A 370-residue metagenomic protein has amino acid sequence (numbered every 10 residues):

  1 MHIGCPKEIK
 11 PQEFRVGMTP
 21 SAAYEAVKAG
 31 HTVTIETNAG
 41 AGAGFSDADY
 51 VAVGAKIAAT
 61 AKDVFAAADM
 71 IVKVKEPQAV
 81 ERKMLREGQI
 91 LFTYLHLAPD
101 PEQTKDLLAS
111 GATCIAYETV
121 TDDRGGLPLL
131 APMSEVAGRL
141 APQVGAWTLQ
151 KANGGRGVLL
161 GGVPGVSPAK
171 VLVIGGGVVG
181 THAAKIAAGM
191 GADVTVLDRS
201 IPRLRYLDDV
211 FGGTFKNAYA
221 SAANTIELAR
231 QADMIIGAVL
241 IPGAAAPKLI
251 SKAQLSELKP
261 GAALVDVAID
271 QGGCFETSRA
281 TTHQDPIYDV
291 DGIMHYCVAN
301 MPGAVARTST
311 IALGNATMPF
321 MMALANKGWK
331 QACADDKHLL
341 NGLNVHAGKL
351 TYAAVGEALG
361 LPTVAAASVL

Functional and structural regions predicted by a protein language model:
H2, E8, A79-A169, V298-N300: Glycine/serine-rich phosphate-binding loop and adjoining beta1-alpha1 elements at the start of nucleotide-handling
H2-S110: An N-terminal-biased, well-structured beta-alpha scaffold segment characteristic of Rossmann-like dinucleotide-binding
P6-F45, A152-L240, I287: Glycine-rich phosphate/diphosphate-binding loop of Rossmann-like nucleotide-binding domains
D69, K75-E76, L95-H96, V239-G243 (+2 more regions): Short glycine-/small-residue-rich Rossmann-like dinucleotide-binding loops
E118-L159, I269, C274-L370: Adenosine-phosphate binding glycine-rich loop
D209-D291: Rossmann-like adenosine-cofactor binding region
